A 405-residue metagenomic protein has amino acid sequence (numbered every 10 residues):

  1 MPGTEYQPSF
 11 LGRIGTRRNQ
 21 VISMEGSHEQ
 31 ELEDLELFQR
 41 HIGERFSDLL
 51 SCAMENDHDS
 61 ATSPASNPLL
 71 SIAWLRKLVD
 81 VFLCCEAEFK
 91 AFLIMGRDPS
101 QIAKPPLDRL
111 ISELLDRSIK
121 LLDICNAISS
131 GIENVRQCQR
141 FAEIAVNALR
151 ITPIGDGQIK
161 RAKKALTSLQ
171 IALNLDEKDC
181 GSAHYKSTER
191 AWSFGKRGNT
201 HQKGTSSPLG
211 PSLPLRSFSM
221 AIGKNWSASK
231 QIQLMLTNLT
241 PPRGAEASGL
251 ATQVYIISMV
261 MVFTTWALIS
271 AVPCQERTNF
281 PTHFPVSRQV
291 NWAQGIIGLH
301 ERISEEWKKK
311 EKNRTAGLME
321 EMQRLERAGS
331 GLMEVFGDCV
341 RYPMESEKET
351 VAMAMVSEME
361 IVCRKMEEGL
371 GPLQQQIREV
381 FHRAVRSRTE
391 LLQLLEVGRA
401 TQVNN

Functional and structural regions predicted by a protein language model:
P2-N174, P372, R378-R388, L392-N405: Leu/Val/Ala/Ile-rich N-terminal alpha-helices, chiefly Sec-type signal peptides and the beginnings
P2-Q7, R13-S47, S193-N405: Extended, alpha-helical interaction "stalks"
N147-S212, I222, W226-K230, A251-V254: Amphipathic alpha-helical hairpins/coiled-coils and adjacent low-complexity
